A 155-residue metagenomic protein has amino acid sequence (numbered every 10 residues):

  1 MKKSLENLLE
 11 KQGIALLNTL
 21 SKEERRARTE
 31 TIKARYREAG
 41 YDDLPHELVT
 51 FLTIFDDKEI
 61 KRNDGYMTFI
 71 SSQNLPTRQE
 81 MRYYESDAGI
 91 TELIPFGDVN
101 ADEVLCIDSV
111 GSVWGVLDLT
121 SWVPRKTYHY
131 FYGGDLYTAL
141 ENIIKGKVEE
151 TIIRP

Functional and structural regions predicted by a protein language model:
M1-V104, E150-P155: A surface-exposed partner-binding patch
D108-G111: Short acidic-glycine loop/turn motifs at beta-strand connectors
T120-G146: Compact, glycine/acidic-enriched structural inserts
